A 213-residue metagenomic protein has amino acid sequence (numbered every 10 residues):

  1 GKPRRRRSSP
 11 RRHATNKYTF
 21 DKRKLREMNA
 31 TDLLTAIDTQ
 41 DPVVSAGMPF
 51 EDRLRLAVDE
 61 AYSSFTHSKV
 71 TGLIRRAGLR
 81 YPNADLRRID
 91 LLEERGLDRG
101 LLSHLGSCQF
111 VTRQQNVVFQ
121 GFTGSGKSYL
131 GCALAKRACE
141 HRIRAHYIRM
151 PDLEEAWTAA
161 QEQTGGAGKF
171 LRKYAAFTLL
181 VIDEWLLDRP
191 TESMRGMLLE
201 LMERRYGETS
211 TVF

Functional and structural regions predicted by a protein language model:
E27-Y81: Interdomain "pre-motor" coupling segment immediately N-terminal to P-loop NTPase/helicase cores
A84-G106: N-terminal pre-Walker A segment at the start of P-loop NTPase domains
R95-L102, H146-A175: Short glycine-rich substrate-engagement loop in P-loop NTPases that contacts/grips substrate
G106-Q114: Phosphate-binding P-loop
Q114-L130: Walker A/P-loop nucleotide-binding motif
K136-I148: Post-Walker A helix-loop "phosphate-sensing" segment adjacent to the P-loop in P-loop NTPases
I143-R144, A176-L179, Y206-F213: Loop/turn-to-beta-strand initiation segments
L186-S210: Conserved catalytic/switch belt of AAA+ P-loop NTPases
